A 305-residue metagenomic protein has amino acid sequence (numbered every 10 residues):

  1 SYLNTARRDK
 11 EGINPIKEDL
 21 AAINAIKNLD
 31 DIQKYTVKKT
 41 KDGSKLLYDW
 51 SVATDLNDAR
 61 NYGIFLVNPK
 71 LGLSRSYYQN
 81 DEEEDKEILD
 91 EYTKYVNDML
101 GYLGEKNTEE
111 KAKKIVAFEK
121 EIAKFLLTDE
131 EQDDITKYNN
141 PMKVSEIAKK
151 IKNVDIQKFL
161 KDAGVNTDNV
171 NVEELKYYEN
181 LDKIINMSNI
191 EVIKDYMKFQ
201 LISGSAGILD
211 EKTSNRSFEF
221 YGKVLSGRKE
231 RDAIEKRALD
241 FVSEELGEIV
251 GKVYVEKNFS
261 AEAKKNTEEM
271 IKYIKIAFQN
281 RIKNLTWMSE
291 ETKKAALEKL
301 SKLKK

Functional and structural regions predicted by a protein language model:
S1-E269: Noncatalytic, helix-rich "gating/capping" subdomain that lines the substrate-entry/channel surface of large enzyme
G104-N107, K114, A123, A261-K305: Contiguous, non-catalytic segments that form substrate-binding/exosite surfaces or channel walls
